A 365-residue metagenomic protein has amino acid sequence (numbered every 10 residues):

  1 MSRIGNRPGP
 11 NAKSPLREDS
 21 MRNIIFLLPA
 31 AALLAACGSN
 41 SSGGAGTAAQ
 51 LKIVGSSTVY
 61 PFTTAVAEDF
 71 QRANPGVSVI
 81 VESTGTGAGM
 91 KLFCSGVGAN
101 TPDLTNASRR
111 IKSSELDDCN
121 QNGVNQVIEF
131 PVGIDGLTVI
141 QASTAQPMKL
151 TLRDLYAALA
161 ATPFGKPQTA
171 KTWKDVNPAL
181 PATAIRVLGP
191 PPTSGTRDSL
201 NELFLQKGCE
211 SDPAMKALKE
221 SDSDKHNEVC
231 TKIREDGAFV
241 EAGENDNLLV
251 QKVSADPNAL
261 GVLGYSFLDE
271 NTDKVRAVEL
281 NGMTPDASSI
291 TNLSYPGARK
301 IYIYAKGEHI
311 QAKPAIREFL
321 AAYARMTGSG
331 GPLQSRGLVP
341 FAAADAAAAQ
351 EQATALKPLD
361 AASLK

Functional and structural regions predicted by a protein language model:
M1-Q50, S363-L364: Short, low-complexity disordered leader/linker segments with a strong preference for bacterial N-terminal type II
G38-K365: Flexible loop/hinge segments at secondary-structure junctions
